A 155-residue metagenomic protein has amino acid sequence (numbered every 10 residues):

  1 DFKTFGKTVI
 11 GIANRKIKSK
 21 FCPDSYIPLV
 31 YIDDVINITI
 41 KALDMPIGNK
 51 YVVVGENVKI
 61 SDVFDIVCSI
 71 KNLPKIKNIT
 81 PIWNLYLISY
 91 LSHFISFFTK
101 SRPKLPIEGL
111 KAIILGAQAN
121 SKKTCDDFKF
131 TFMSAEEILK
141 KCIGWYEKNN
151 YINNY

Functional and structural regions predicted by a protein language model:
D1-K7: Flexible, glycine-rich beta-alpha linker
K7-V30: A conserved pocket-lining segment of Rossmann-fold NAD(P)-dependent short-chain dehydrogenase/reductase
Y26-L29, N57, Q118-A119: Short aromatic/basic micro-patch
V35: Ligand/cofactor pocket segment of small-molecule handling proteins
I38-P103, S121, F132-Y155: Mid/C-terminal beta-alpha module of Rossmann-like enzyme folds, strongest in SDR-family dehydrogenases/epimerases
I60, L105-N120: Active-site loop of classical SDR/Rossmann-like NAD(P)-dependent oxidoreductases, centered on the catalytic Tyr-X3-Lys
